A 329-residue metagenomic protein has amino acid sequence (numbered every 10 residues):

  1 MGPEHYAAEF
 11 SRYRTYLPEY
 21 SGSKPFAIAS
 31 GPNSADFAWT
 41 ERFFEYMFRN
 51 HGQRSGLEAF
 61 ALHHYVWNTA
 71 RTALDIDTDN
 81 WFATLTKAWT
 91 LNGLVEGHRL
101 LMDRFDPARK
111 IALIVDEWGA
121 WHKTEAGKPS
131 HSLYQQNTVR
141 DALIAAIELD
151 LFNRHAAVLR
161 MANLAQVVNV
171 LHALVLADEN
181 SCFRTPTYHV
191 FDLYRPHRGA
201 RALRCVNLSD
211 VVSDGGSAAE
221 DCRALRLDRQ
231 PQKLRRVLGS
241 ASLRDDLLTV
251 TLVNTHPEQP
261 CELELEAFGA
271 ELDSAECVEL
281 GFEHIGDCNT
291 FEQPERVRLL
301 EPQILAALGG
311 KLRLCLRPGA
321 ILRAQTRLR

Functional and structural regions predicted by a protein language model:
M1-Y46, H64, N68-W89, G93 (+1 more regions): Active-site cleft segment of glycoside hydrolase catalytic domains centered on the general acid/base Glu
Y13, F60, H98, E117 (+3 more regions): Conserved, mostly hydrophobic/aromatic
Y16-K24, G97-K110, E148-L159, H197 (+1 more regions): A structural motif corresponding to the C-terminal end of an alpha-helix and its immediate exit/capping segment
K24-I28, L57-A61, K110-I114, M161: Structural preference for beta-strand elements that scaffold enzyme active sites
S34-A38, V66-R71, G119-E125, V168-L174 (+3 more regions): Flexible loop/turn segments at secondary-structure boundaries
M47-S55: Acidic (Asp/Glu)-rich catalytic clusters
D77, I111-L238: Aromatic/acidic polysaccharide-binding cleft in carbohydrate-active enzymes
V211, G215-L234, D245, V253-R329: C-terminal beta-sandwich/jelly-roll accessory domains of carbohydrate-active enzymes
